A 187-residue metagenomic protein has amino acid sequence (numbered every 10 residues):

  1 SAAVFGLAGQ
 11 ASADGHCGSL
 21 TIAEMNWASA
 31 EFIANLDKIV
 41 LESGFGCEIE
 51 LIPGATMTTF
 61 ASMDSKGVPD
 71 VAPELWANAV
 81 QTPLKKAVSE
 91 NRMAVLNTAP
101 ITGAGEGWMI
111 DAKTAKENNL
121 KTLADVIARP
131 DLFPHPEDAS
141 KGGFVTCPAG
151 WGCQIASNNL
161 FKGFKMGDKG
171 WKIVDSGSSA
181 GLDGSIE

Functional and structural regions predicted by a protein language model:
S1-G6: Bacterial N-terminal signal peptides
L7-A13: Sec/Tat signal peptide C-region and signal peptidase I cleavage site
D14-S29, C47-I52, K141-V145: Short, well-ordered beta-strand elements
A28-C47, K162: Short, polar/charged alpha-helical segment
E31, N35-K38, F60, Q81 (+5 more regions): Extracytoplasmic/secreted envelope proteins and their assembly/folding machinery, especially bacterial periplasmic
A34, I52-R92, S185: Pocket-flanking alpha-helical
A61-S62, P69-P73, V145-E187: Ligand-binding pocket segment of bilobal, Venus flytrap-like solute-binding proteins
R92-V145: A conserved helix-loop-strand patch within extracytoplasmic ligand-binding domains of the periplasmic binding
